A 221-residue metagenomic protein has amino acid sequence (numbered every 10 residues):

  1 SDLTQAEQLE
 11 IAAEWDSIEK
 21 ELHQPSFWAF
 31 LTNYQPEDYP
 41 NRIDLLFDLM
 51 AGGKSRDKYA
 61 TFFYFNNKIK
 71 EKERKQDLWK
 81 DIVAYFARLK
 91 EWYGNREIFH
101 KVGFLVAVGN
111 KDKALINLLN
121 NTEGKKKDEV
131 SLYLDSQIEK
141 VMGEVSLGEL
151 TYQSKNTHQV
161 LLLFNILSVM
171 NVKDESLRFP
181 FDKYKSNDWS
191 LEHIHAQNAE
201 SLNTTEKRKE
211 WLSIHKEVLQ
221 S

Functional and structural regions predicted by a protein language model:
S1-S221: Flexible coil/loop and intrinsically disordered segments
